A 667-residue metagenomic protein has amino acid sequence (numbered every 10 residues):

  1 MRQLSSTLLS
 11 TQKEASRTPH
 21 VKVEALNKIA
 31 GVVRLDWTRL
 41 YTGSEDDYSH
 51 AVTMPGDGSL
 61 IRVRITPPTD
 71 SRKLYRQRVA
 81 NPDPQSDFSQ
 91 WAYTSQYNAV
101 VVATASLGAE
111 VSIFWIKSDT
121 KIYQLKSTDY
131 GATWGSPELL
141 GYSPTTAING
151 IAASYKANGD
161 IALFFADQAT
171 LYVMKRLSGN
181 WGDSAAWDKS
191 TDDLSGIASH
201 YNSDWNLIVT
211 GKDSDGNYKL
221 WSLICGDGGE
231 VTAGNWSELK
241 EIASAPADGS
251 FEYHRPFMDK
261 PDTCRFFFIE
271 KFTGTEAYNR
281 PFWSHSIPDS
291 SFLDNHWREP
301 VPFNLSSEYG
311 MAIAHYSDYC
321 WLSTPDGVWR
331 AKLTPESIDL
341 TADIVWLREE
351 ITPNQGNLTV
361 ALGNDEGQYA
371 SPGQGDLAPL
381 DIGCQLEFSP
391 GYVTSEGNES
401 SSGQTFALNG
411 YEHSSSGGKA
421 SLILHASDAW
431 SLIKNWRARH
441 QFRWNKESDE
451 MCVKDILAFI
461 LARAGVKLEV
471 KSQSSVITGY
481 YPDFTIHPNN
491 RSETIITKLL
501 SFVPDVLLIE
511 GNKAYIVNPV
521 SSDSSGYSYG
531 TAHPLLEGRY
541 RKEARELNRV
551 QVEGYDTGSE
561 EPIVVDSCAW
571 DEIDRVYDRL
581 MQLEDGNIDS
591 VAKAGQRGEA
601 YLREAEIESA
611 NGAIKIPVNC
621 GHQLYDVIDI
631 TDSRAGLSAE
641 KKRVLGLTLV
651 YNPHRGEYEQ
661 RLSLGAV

Functional and structural regions predicted by a protein language model:
M1-L74, Q96-N98, T120-I122, T170 (+12 more regions): Acidic, small/polar-enriched beta strand-loop surface segments
M1-V32, I351-N357, A361-K467, L664-A666: Surface-exposed cap/loop segments at beta↔alpha junctions
D36, E396-S400, S414-K542: Charged- and aromatic-enriched interaction segments used to assemble and dock large macromolecular complexes
W37-Y41, D87-T94, S136-Y142, G182-K189 (+2 more regions): A short beta-strand motif characteristic of beta-propeller blades
S44-P55, Q96-S106, T145-Y155, T191-N202 (+2 more regions): Repeated scaffold domains used in trafficking and secretory/extracellular systems, primarily beta-propellers
D57-R62, G108-F114, N158-F164, S203-I208 (+2 more regions): Entry beta-strands of beta-propeller and related beta-repeat scaffolds
Q77-N81, S127-T128, M174-S178, L223-C225 (+2 more regions): Conserved Ser/Thr-centered positions that define the repeating blades of beta-propeller domains
E308-T334: Blade-level signature of beta-propeller repeat domains, shared across WD40, Kelch, NHL, RCC1 and BNR/Asp-box propellers
